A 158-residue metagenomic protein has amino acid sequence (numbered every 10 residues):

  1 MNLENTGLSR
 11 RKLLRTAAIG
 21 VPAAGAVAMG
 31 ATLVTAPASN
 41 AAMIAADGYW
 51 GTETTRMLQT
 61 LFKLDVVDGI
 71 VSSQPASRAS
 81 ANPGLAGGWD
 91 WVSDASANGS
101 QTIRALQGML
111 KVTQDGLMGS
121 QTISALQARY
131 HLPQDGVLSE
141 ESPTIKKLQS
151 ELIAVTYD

Functional and structural regions predicted by a protein language model:
M1-D158: Cell-envelope/ECM-targeting effectors and their regulatory/trafficking segments
